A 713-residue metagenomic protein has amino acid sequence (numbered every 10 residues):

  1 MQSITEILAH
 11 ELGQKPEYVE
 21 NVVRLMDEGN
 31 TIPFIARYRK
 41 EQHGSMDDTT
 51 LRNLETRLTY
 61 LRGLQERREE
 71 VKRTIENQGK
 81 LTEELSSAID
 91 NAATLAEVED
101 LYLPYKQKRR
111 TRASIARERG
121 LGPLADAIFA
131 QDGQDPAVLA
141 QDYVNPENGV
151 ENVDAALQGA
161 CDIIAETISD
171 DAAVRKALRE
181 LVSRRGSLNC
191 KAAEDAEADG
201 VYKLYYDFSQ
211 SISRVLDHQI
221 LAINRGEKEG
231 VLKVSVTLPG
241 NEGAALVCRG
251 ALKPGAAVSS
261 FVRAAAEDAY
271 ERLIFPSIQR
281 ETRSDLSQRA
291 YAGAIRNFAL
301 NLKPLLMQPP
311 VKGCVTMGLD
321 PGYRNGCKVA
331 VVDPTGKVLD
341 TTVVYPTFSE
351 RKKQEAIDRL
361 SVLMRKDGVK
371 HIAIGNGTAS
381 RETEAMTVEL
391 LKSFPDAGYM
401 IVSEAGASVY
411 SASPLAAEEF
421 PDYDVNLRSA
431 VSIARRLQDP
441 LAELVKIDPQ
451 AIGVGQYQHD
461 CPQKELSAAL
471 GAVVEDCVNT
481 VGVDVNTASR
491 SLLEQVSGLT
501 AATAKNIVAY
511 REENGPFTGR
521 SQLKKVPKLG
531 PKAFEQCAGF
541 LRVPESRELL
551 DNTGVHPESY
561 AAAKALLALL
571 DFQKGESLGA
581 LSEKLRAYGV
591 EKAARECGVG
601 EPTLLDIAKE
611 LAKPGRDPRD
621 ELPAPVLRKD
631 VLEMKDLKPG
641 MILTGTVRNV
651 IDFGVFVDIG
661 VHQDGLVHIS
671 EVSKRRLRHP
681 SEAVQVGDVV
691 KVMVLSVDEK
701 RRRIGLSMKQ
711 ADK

Functional and structural regions predicted by a protein language model:
I4, T56, R62-K80, D90 (+7 more regions): Long, highly charged, low-complexity intrinsically disordered interaction regions that mediate electrostatic DNA/RNA
K15-P16, E28-G29, L95, L121 (+18 more regions): Short flexible coil/turn linkers enriched for glycine and charged/polar residues that connect secondary-structure
Y38-K40, F129, P239, P321 (+11 more regions): Short, ordered loop/turn segments at secondary-structure junctions
T50-N53, Y60, L64-G318, G322-Y423 (+1 more regions): Duplex nucleic acid-engaging cores and interfaces of nucleic-acid transaction enzymes
T74, E99-Y102, G226-P239, R249-I274 (+3 more regions): Structured, non-catalytic alpha/beta "coupling" segments that mediate domain-domain communication and provide generic
E180-S187, L319-Y323, G377-R381, V402-V409 (+5 more regions): A glycine-rich phosphate-binding loop feature that marks nucleotide/adenosyl-phosphate handling sites
G313-G318, K328, E384-T387, G519-Q522 (+3 more regions): Short beta-alpha junctions and helix-cap segments that line functional grooves
V543-R547, D551-K713: Single-stranded RNA-binding regions, centering on S1/OB-family and related RNA-binding modules
